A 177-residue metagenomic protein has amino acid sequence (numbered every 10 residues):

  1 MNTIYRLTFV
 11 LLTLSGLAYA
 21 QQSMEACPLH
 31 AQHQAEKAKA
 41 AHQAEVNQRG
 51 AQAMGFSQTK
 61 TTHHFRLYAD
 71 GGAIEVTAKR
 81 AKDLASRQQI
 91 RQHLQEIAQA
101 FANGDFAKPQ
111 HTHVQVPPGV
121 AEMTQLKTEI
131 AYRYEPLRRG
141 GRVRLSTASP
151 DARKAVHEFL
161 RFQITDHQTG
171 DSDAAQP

Functional and structural regions predicted by a protein language model:
M1-T8: Bacterial N-terminal signal peptides that target proteins for export
T8-G16: Bacterial N-terminal signal peptides
G16-P177: Intrinsically disordered, low-complexity terminal tails/loops enriched in metal-binding residues
